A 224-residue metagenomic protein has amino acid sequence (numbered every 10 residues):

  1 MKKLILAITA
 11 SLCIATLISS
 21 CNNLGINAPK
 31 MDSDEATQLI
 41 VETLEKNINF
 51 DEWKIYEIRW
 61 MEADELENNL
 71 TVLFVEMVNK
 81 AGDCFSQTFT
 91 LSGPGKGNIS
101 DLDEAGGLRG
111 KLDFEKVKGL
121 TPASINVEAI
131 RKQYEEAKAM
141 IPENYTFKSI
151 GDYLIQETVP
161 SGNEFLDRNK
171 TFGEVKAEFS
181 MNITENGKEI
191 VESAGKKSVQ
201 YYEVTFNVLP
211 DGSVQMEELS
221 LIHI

Functional and structural regions predicted by a protein language model:
M1-L4: Positively charged n-region of N-terminal signal peptides that target proteins for export
L17-S20: C-terminal motif of bacterial Sec signal peptides marking the signal peptidase cleavage site
N22-L24: Bacterial signal peptide processing site
A28-K30, D34, Q38, E42-N68 (+1 more regions): Short glycine-rich, low-complexity/disordered patches
E52-T88, V159-Q200, V204-T205: Exposed beta-strand-loop-beta-strand "reactive/processing" segments of non-cytosolic proteins
V75-K111: Contiguous hydrophobic, core-forming segments of folded domains
L102-Y153: Long, charged/polar, surface-exposed segments that mediate recognition or autoinhibition
I222-I224: Conserved small/polar residues in nucleotide/adenosyl-binding loops
